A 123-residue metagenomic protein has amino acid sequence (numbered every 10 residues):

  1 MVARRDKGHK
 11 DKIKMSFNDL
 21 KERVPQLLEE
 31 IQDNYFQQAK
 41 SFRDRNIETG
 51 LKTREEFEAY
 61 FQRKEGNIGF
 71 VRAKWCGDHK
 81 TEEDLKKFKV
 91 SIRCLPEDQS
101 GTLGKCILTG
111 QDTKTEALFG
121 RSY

Functional and structural regions predicted by a protein language model:
M1-Y123: NTP/phosphate- and nucleic-acid-binding module
